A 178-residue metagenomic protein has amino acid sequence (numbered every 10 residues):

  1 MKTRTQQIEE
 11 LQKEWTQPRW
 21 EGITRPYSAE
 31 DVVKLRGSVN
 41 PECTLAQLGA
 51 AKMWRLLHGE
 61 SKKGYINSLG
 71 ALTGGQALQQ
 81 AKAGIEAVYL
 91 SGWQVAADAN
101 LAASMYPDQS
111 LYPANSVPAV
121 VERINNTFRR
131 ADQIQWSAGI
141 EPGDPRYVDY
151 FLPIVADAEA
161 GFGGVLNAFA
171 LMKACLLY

Functional and structural regions predicted by a protein language model:
T5, E9-L11, T16-G70, A81 (+1 more regions): N-terminal amphipathic alpha-helix/helix-capping segment at the start of soluble metabolic enzymes
Q17, I124-I134, C175: Change "in soluble alpha/beta enzymes" to "in soluble alpha/beta proteins
L45-R55, L78-A99: N-terminal glycine-rich anion-binding loops that anchor highly charged ligand groups
N67-A71, V88-L90, L152-A158: Hydrophobic faces of well-ordered beta-strands that scaffold small-molecule active sites in alpha/beta enzyme cores
G74-K82, G163-K173: Catalytic cores of alpha/beta
A77, P118-N125, M172: Generic structural signal for well-ordered alpha-helices, preferentially at hydrophobic/aromatic core positions
A87-V120, T127, W136-P142, F162-G163: Glycine-rich, proline-tolerant flexible connector loops at the mouths of alpha/beta enzymes
Y178: Conserved small/polar residues in nucleotide/adenosyl-binding loops
